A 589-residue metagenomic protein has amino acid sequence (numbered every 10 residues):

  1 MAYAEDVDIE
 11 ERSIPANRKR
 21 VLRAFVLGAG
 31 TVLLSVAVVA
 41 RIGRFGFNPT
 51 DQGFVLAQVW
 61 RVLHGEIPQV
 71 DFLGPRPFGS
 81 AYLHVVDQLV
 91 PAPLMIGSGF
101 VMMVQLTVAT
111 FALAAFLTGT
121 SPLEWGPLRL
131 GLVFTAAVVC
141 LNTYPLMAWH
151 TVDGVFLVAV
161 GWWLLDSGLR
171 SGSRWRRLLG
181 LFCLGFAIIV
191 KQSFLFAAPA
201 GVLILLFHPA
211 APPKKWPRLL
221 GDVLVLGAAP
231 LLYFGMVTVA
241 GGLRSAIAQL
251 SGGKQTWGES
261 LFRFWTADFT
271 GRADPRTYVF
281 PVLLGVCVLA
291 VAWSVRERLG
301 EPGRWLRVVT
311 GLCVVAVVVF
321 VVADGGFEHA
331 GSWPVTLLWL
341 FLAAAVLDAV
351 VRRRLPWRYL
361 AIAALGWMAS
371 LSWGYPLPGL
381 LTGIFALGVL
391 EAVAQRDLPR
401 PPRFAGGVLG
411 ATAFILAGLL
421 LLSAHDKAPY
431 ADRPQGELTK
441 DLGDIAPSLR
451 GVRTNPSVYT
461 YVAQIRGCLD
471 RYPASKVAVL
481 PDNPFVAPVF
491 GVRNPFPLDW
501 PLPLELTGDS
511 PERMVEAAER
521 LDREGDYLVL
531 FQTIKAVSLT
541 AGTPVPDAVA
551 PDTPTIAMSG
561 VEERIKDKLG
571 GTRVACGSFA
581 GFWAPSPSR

Functional and structural regions predicted by a protein language model:
V7-I9, V158-L179, V288-W293, A343-R354: Membrane-interface transmembrane helices that cradle and orient dolichyl/undecaprenyl
R76, S193-F194, A240, A411-S588: Extracytoplasmic
F100-P127, V160, S294: Transmembrane-helix motifs of polytopic, lipid-linked glycan transferases
Y144-V155: Short acidic/glycine- and proline-prone juxtamembrane loop motifs at membrane-interface regions of multi-pass membrane
S167-F186, K214-V225, R304-L312, L355-A363: Short hydrophobic alpha-helices at membrane interfaces in multi-pass membrane enzymes
R176-Q192, A197-L203, A228, I362-S372: Membrane-interface alpha helices of multi-pass inner-membrane proteins
A197-L231, G235, F264, V291-L299 (+1 more regions): Perimembrane helix-loop-helix junctions
R218-V288: Membrane-lumen/periplasm interface segments of specific transmembrane helices in polyprenyl phosphate-linked
